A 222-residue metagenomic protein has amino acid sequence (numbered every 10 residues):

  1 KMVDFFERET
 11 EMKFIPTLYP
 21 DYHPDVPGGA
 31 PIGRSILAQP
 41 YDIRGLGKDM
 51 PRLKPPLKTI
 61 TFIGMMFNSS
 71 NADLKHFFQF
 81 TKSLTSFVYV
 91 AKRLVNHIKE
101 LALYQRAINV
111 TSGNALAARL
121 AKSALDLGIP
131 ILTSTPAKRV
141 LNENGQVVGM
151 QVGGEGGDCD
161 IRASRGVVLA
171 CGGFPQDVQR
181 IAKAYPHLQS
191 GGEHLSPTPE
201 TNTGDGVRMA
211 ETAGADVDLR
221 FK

Functional and structural regions predicted by a protein language model:
M2-G157: Conserved redox-cofactor binding core of oxidoreductases
A107-N114, D126, G154-K222: Glycine-rich loop(s) and the adjacent beta-strand/alpha-helix scaffold that form part
